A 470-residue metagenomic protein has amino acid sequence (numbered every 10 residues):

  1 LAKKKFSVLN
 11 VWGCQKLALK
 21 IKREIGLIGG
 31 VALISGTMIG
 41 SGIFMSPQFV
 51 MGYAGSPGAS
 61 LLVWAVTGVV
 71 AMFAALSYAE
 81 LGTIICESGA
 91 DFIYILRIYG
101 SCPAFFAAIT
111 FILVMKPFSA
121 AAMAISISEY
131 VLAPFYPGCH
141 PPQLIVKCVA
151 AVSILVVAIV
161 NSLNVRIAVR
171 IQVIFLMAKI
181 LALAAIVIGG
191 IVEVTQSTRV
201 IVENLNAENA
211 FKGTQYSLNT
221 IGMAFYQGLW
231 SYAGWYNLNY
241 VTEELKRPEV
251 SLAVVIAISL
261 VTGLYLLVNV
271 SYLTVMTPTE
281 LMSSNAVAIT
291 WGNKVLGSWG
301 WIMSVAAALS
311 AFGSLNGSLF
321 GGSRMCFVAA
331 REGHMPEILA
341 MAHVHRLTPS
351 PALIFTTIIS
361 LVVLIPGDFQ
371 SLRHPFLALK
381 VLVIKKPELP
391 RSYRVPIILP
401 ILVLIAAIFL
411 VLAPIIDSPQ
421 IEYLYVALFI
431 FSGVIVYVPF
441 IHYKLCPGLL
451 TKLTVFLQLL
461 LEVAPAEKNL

Functional and structural regions predicted by a protein language model:
L1-P57, A71-L76, E87-S88, L445-L470: Membrane-interface "cap" regions at the ends of multi-pass membrane proteins
K3, M177-A207, V270-V275, L377-L389 (+2 more regions): Hydrophobic alpha-helical segments and their helix-loop junctions in multi-pass secondary transporters
G29-F44, S153, A210-G263, I302-L319: Hydrophobic, membrane-embedded alpha-helices of multi-pass small-molecule transporters
F49, A71-S162, I167, A307-V328 (+1 more regions): Hydrophobic transmembrane alpha-helices that form the core helical bundles of multi-pass secondary transporters
V63-T67, A107, F135-V165, L183-I186 (+3 more regions): Transmembrane alpha-helical segments of multi-pass small-molecule transport proteins
D91-G100, L132-P137, E208-F211, A224 (+2 more regions): TM-loop-TM module centered on a large, flexible mid-protein loop between adjacent transmembrane helices in multi-pass
V146-V202, A233, V254-I258, H374-P375 (+3 more regions): Membrane-interface loop-to-helix entry segments
L339-T348, F376-Y423, P447-K468: C-terminal membrane-solvent junction of multi-pass transporters and transport-like membrane proteins
